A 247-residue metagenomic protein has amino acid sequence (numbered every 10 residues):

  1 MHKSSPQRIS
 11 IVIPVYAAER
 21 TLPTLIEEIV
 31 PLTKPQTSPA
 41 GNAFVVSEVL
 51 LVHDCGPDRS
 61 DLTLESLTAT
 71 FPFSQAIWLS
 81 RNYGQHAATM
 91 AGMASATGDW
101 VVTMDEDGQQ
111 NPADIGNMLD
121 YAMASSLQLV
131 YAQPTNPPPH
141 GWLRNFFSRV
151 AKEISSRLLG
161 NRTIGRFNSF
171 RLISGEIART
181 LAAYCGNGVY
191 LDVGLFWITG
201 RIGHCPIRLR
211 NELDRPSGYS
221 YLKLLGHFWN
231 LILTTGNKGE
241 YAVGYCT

Functional and structural regions predicted by a protein language model:
M1-G141: Structured catalytic core of nucleotide-sugar glycosyltransferases
M1-Q7, A18-R20, Y190-T247: Hydrophobic helical membrane-anchoring modules
A17-R20, Q109, A182, G186 (+1 more regions): Residues in soluble alpha-helical coiled-coils and helical-bundle/repeat scaffolds
I29, G92, D107, I154 (+3 more regions): Residue-level signature of catalytic and energy-coupling elements of molecular machines, predominantly ATP/GTP-dependent
K34, S38, V101, L127 (+4 more regions): Generic structural signal for secondary-structure transition and capping sites
N42-V46, V130-A132, I164-F167, Y241-Y245: Short, hydrophobic secondary-structure boundary micro-motifs
Q75-I77, R162, G203: Structural signal for short hydrophobic segments within the conserved structured cores of catalytic domains across
L79-R81, H86-S95, W100, P112-V189 (+1 more regions): Acceptor/aglycone-binding surface of glycosyltransferases and processive sugar-polymer synthases
